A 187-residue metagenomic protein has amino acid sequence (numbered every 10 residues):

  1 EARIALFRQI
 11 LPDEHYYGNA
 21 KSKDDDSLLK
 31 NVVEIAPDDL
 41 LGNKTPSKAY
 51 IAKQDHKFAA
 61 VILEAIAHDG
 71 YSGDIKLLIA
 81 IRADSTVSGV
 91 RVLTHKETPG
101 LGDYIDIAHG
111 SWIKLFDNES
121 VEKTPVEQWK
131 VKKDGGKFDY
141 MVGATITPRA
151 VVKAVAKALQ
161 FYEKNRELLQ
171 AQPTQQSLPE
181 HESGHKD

Functional and structural regions predicted by a protein language model:
E1-D187: Flexible, solvent-exposed loop/hinge segments and secondary-structure transition points
